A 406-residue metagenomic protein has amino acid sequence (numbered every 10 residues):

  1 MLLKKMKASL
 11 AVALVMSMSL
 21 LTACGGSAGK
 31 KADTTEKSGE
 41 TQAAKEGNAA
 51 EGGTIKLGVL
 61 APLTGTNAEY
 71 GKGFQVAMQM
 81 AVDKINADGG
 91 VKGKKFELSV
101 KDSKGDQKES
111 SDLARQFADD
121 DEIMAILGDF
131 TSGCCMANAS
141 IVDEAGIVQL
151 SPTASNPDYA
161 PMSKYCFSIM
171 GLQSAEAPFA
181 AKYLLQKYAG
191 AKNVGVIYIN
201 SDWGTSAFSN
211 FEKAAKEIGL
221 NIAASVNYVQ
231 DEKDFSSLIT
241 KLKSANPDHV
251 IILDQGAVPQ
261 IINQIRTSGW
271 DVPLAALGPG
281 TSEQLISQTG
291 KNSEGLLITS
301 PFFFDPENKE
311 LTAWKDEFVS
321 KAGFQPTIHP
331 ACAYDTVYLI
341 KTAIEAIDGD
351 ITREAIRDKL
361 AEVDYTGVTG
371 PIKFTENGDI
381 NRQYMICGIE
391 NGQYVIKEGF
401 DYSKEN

Functional and structural regions predicted by a protein language model:
L21-E40: Bacterial lipoprotein signal-peptidase II cleavage site
E51, G58-Q79, K101-K108, F130-T131 (+4 more regions): Extracytoplasmic "Venus flytrap"
V59, F117-F130, L150-P152, V194-Y198 (+4 more regions): Periplasmic-binding protein-like
E69-V76, V91-Y159, I169, Y228-F235 (+1 more regions): Beta-alpha junction/loop-to-helix N-cap segments that form part of ligand/metal-binding clefts
V142, F208-T299: Extracellular/periplasmic bilobed ligand-binding domains
C166-Q230, H249: An alpha-beta-alpha
I265-Y334, G388-E390, Y394-I396, F400-E405: Extracellular/periplasmic periplasmic-binding protein-like sensory domains
S320-P330, K341-Y394: Segments of small-molecule ligand-sensing domains
